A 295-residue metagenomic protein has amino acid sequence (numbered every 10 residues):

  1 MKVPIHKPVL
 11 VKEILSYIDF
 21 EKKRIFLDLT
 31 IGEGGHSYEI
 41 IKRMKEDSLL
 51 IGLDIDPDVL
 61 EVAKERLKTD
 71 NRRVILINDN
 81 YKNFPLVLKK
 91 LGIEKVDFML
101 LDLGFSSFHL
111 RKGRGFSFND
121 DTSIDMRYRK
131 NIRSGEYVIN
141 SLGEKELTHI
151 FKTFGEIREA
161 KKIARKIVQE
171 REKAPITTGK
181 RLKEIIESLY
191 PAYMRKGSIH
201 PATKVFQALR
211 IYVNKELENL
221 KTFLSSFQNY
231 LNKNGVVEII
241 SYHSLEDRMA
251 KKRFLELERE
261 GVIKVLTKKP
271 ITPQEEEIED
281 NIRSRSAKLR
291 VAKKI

Functional and structural regions predicted by a protein language model:
M1-I295: S-adenosyl-L-methionine-dependent methyltransferase catalytic core, i.e., the SAM/SAH-binding region
